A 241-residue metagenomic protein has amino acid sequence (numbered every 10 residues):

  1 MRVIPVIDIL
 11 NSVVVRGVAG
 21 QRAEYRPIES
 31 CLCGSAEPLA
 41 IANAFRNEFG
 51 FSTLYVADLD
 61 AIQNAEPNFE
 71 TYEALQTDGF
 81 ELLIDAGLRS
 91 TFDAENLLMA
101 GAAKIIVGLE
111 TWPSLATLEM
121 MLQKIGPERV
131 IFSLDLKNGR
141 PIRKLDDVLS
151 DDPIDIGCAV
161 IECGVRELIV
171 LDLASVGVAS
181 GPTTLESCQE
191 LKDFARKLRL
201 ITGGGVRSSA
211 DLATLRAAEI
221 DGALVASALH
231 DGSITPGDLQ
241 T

Functional and structural regions predicted by a protein language model:
R2, T71, Q76-I84, P127-I131 (+2 more regions): Short beta-strand/loop segments at the ligand-binding rim of alpha/beta enzyme cores
R2-I9, L54-V56, L82-A86, I105-V107 (+4 more regions): Hydrophobic faces of well-ordered beta-strands that scaffold small-molecule active sites in alpha/beta enzyme cores
I9-C31, L98, A102-G177: Conserved anion-binding
V13, D60-A65, S90, N138-I142 (+2 more regions): Short, small-residue-enriched loops and turns at beta-alpha junctions that line or gate enzyme active sites
V18-A65: N-terminal beta-alpha supersecondary unit
F45-A100, T184-C188: N-terminal active-site wall of soluble small-molecule enzyme domains
D78-K104, E186-G222: Catalytic cores of alpha/beta
L118-K124, A213-T241: C-terminal helical cap(s) of enzyme catalytic domains, especially alpha/beta-barrels
